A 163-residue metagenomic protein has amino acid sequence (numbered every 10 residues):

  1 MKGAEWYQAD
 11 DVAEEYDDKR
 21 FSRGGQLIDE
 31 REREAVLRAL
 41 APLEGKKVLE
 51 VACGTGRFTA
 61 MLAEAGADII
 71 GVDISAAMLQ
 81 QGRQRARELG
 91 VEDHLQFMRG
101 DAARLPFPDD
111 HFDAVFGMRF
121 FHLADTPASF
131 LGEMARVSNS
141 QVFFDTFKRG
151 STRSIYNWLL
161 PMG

Functional and structural regions predicted by a protein language model:
M1-L43: Conserved class I S-adenosyl-L-methionine
K46-G54: Conserved class I S-adenosyl-L-methionine
K47, D68, Q96, H111-D113: Structural signature of beta-strand start/N-cap positions in the alpha/beta core of ABC transporter nucleotide-binding
R57-R104: Class I SAM-dependent methyltransferase SAM/SAH-binding core
F116: A conserved beta-strand element that flanks and buttresses the S-adenosyl-L-methionine
R119-F120: Short catalytic micro-motifs in class I SAM-dependent methyltransferases
A128-V142: A short glycine-rich, Lys/Arg-flanked "PGG" loop and its adjoining helix->strand segment in the class I
Q141-G163: Conserved class I S-adenosyl-L-methionine
